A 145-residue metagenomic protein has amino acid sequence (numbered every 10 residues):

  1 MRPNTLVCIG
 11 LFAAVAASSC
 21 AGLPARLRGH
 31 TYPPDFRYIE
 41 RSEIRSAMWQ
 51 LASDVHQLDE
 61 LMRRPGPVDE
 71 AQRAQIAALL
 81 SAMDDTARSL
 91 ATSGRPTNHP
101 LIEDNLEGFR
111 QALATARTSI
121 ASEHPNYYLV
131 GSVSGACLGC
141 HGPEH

Functional and structural regions predicted by a protein language model:
M1-I9: Bacterial N-terminal signal peptides that target proteins for export
A17-S19: C-terminal motif of bacterial Sec signal peptides marking the signal peptidase cleavage site
A21-H145: Sequence context surrounding c-type heme c attachment/ligation sites in exported
